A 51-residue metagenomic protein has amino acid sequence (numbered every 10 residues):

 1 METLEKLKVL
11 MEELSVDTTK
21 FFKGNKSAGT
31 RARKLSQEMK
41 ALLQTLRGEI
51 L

Functional and structural regions predicted by a protein language model:
T3-L4, V9-T19, K34, A41-L51: Polytopic transmembrane helical bundles with strong interfacial aromatic enrichment
F22, K26-T30: Short, surface-exposed loop/turn segments at secondary-structure junctions
G29-Q37: Short, charged, amphipathic alpha-helical segments
